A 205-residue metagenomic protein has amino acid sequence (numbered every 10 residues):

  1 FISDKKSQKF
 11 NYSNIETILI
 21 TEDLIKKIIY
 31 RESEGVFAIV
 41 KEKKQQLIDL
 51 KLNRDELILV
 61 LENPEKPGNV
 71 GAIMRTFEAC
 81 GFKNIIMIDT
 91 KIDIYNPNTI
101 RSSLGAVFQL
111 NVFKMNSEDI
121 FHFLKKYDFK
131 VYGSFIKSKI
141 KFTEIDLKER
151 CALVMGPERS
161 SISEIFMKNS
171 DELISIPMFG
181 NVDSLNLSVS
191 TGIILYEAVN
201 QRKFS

Functional and structural regions predicted by a protein language model:
F1-K66: Arg/Lys-rich RNA-binding interfaces used to dock onto structured RNA substrates
S3, I20-T21, I39, I88 (+3 more regions): Generic beta-sheet signal
L19-E22, E62-N63, I88-D89, N111 (+1 more regions): Short beta->alpha connector loops at strand-helix junctions that form conserved, small/polar/Pro-enriched
A38-V40, T76-C80, I94, T99-G105 (+1 more regions): Structured adenosyl-cofactor binding patch, chiefly the S-adenosyl-L-methionine
I48-L52, D119-Y127, T143-L147: Short amphipathic alpha-helix with an adjacent loop that forms part of the alpha/beta core around
E56-D93: Internal active-site segments that recognize and position negatively charged phosphoryl groups and nucleotide moieties
F82-K130: Histidine/lysine/aspartate-rich catalytic loop segments that bind and position anionic ligands
G133-V182: Active-site/ligand-binding-proximal alpha/beta "capping" segment
